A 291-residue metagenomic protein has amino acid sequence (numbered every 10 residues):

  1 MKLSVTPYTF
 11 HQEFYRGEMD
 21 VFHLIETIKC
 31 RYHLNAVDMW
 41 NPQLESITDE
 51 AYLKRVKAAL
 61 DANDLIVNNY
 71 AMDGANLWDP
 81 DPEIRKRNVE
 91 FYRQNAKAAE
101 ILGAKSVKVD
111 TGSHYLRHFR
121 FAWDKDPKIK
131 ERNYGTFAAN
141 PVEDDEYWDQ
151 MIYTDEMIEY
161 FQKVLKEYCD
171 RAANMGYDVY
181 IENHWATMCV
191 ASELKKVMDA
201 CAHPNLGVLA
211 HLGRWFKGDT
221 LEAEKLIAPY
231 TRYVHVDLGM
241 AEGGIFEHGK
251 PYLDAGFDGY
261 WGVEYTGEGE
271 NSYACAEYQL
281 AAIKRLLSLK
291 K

Functional and structural regions predicted by a protein language model:
M1-N35, K54, D61, N88 (+4 more regions): Histidine-acidic metal/acid-base catalytic patches
F10, G74-L77, H114-L116, A241: Conserved radical SAM core fold
R16, E26, R55, A59-I66 (+1 more regions): Active-site acidic/histidine proton-transfer and metal-coordination neighborhood in alpha/beta enzyme cores
R31-T48: N-terminal substrate-binding region of glycoside hydrolase catalytic domains
N41, G74, T111, L238 (+1 more regions): Residues that line or immediately flank small-molecule/substrate-binding pockets and catalytic motifs
Q43-L44, A75, H114, T187 (+1 more regions): Positions that flank functional sites
E45-T48, N76-P80: Short active-site-adjacent helix-start/loop capping segments
A71: Residues forming the flavin
